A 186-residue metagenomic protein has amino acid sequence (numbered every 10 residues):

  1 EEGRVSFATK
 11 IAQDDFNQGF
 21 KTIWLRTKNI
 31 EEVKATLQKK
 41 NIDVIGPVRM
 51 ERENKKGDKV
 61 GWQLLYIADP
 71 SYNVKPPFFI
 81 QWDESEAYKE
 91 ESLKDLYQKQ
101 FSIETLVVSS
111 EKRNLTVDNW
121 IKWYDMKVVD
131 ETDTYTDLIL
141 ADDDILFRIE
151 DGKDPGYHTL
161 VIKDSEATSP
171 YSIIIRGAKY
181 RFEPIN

Functional and structural regions predicted by a protein language model:
E1-D14: Glycine/small-residue-rich interface belts in oligomeric ring/scaffold proteins and their assembly partners
F7-T9, E90-E91, I121-K122: Short secondary-structure boundary micro-motifs
I11-N17, L25-R26, T36: Short, charge-rich binding segments
Q18-L25, Q81-V117, L160: N-terminal beta-strand motif that seeds the catalytic metal site of vicinal oxygen chelate
W24-T27, N41: Generic hydrophobic/packing signal
R26, L64, E84, K122-D125: Intrinsic disorder/low-complexity segments enriched in polar/charged and small flexible residues
E31-Q98, V129, D133, I139-P155 (+1 more regions): Vicinal oxygen chelate
V33-K40, K112-K127: Amphipathic alpha-helical segments
